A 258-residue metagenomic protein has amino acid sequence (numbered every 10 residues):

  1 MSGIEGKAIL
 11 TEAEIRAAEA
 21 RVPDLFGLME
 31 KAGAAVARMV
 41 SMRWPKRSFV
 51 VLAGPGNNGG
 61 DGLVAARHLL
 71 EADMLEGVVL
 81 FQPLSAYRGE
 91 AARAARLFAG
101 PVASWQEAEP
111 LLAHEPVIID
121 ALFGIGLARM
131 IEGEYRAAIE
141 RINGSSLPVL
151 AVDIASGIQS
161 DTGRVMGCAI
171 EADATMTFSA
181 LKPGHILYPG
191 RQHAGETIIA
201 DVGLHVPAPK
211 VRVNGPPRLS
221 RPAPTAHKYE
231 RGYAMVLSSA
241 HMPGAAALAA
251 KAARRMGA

Functional and structural regions predicted by a protein language model:
M1-L80, A174, H185-A258: Small-residue (G/A/S/T)-rich helix-start motifs and N-terminal tracts that mark the onset
S2, S41, S48, S85 (+7 more regions): Generic serine detector
P23, G27, S85, R129: Charge-dense, low-complexity intrinsically disordered segments
A34-L122, M130-V152: Nucleotide and nucleotide-moiety/phosphate-recognizing core
L111, S160-T162, R221-P224: A broad, low-specificity signal for short, low-complexity segments enriched in glycine/proline and polar/charged
E115-V117, L122-K210: Internal gly/pro-rich beta-alpha loop/helix module that stabilizes soluble enzyme cofactors or their anionic handles
